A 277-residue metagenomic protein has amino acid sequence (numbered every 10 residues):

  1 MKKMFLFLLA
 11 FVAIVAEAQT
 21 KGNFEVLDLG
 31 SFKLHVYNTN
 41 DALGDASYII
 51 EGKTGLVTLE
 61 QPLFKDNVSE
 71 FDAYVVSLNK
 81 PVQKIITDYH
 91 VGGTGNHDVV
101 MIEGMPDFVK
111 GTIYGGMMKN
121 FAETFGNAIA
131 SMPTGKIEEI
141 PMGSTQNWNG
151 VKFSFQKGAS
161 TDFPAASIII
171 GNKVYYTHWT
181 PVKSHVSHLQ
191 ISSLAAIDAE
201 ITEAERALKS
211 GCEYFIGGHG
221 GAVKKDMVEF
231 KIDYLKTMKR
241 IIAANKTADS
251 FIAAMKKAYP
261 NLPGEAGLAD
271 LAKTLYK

Functional and structural regions predicted by a protein language model:
M4-A13: Sec-dependent N-terminal signal peptides
A16-T20: Boundary at the C-terminal end of the N-terminal hydrophobic targeting segment
K21-F24, D28-L29, V109-A165: Metallo-beta-lactamase
K21-S77, A166-W179: Conserved beta-strand hairpin/beta-sheet module of binuclear metal-dependent hydrolase folds, prominently
T54-G55, K65-F108: Active-site metal-binding motif and surrounding structural segment of the metallo-beta-lactamase
V57-E60, K84-I86, S154-F155: Short catalytic-loop micro-motif centered on adjacent basic/acidic residues
L63-F64, A159-D233, T237: Metallo-beta-lactamase
T112, G116-M118, K209-Y214, G221-K277: Accessory terminal helices/loops
